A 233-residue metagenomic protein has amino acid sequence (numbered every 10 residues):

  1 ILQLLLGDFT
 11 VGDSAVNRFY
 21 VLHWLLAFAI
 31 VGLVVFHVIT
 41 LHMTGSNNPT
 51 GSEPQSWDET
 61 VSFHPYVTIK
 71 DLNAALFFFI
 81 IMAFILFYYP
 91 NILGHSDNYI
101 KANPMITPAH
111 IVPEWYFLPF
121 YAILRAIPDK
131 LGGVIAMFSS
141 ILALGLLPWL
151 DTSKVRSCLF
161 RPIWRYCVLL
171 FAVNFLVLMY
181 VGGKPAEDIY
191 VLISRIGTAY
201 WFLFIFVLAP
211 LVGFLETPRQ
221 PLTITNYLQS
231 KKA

Functional and structural regions predicted by a protein language model:
I1-A233: Membrane-embedded and interfacial regions of multi-pass energy-transducing membrane proteins
